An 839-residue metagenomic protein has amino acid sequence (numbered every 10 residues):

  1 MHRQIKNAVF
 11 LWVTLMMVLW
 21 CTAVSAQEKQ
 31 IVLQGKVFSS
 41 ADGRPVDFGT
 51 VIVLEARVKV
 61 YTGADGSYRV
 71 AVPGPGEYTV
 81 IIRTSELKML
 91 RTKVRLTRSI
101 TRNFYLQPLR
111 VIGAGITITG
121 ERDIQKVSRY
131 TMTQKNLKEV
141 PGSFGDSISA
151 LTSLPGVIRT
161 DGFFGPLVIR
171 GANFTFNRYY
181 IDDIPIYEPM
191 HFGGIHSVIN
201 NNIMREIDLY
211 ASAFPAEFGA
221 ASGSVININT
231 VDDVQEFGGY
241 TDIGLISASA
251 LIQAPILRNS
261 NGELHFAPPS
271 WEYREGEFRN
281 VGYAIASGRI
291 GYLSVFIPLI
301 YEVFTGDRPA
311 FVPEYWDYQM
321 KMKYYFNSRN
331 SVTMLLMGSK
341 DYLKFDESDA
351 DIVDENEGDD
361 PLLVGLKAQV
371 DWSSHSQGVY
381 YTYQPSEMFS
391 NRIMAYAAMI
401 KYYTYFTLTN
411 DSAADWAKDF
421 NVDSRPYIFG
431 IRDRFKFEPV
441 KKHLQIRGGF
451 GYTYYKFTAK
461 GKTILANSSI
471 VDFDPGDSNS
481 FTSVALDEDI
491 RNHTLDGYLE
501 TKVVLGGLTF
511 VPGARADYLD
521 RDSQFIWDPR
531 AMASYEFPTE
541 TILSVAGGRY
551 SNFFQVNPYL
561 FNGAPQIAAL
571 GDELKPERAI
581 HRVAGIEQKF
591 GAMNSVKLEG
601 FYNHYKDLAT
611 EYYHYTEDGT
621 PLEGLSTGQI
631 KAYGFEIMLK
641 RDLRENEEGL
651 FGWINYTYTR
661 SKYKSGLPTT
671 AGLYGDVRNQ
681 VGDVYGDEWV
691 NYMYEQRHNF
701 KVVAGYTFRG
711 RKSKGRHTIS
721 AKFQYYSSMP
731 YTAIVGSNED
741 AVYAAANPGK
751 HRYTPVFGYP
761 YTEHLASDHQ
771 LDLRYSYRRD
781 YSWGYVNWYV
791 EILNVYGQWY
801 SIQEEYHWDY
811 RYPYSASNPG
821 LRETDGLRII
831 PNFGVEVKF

Functional and structural regions predicted by a protein language model:
F38, D42, G49-L54, R83-L87 (+4 more regions): Short, acidic, small-residue-rich periplasmic hinge/interaction motif at the N-terminus of Gram-negative outer-membrane
A56-S67: Short, acidic Ser/Thr/Gly-rich low-complexity loop/linker segments typical of extracellular and cell-surface proteins
E86-K88, R122-P215, V225, V231: Periplasmic N-terminal accessory/gating domains of Gram-negative outer-membrane beta-barrel systems
I246-Y292, F304-D346, Q369-I393, V440 (+1 more regions): Transmembrane beta-barrel wall of Gram-negative outer-membrane proteins
V295-F296, R716, K722-H751, L765-D772 (+1 more regions): C-terminal beta-signal and adjacent terminal beta-strands/loops of Gram-negative outer-membrane beta-barrel proteins
K401, T539-R582, Y602-L625, Q724-I734 (+1 more regions): Surface-exposed extracellular loop regions of Gram-negative outer-membrane beta-barrel proteins, predominantly
I428-R432, A485-I490, G571, K575 (+6 more regions): Outer membrane beta-barrel strand-and-loop segments of large Gram-negative receptors, especially TonB-dependent
V504, T509, Y602-H604, L625-P730: Gram-negative outer-membrane beta-barrel transporters
